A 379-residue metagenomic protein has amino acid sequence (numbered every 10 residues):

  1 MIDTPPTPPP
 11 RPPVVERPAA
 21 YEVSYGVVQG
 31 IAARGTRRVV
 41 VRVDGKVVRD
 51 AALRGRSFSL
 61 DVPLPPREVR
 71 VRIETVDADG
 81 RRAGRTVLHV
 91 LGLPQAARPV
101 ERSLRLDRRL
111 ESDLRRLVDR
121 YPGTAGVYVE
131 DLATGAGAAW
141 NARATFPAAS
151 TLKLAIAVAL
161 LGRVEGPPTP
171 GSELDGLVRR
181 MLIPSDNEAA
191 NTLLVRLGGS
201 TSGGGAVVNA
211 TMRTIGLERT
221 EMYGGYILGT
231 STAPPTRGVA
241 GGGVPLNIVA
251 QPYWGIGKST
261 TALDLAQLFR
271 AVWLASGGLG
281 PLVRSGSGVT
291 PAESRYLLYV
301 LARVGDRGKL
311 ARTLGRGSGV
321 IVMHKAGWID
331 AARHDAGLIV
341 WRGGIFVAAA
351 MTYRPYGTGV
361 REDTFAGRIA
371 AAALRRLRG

Functional and structural regions predicted by a protein language model:
M1-V27: Short, compositionally biased P/S/T/A/G/V-rich stretches that sit at domain boundaries
S24-I31, L60-P66, E74, D79-A125 (+2 more regions): Penicillin-recognizing serine hydrolase domain
R34-V47: Change to "...patches in solvent-exposed regions of secreted, membrane-anchored, or virion-exposed structural
R49-R56: Short beta-strand segments within Ig-like beta-sandwich modules, predominantly Fibronectin type-III
P66-R70, T151: Extracellular Ig-like/FN3 beta-sandwich strand-entry sites
V118-T145, E165: Short, conserved catalytic-motif segment at the N-terminal edge
G135, T145-T169, M181, A348: Active-site SXXK
G162-E188, T214: Active-site-proximal loop and beta-strand segments within enzyme catalytic domains
